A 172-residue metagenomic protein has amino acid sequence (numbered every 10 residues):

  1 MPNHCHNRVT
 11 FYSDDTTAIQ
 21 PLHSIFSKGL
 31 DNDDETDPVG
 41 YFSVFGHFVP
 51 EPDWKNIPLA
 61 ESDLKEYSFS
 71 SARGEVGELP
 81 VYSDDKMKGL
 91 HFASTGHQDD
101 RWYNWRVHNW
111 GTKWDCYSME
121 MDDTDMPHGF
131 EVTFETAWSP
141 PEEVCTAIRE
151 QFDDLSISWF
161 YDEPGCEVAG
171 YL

Functional and structural regions predicted by a protein language model:
M1-L172: Long, contiguous binding/interaction regions
